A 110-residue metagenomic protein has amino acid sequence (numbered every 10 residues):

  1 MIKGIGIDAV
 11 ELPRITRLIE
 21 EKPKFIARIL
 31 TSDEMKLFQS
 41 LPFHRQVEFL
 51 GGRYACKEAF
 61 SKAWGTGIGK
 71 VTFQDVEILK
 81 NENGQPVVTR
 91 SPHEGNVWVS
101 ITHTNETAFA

Functional and structural regions predicted by a protein language model:
M1-A110: Core catalytic alpha/beta fold that binds nucleotide/phospho-ligands
